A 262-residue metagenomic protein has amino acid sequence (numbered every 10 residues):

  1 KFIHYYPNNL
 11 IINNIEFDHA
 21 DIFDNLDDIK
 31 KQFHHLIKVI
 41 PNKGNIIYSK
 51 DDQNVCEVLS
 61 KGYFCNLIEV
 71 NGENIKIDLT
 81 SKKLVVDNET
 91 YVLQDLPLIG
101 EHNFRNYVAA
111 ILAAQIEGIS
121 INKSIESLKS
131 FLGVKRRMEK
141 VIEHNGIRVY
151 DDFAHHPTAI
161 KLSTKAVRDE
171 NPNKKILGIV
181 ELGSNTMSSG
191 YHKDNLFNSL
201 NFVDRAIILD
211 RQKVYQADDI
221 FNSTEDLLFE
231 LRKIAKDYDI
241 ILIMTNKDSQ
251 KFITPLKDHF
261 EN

Functional and structural regions predicted by a protein language model:
K1-D18, V55-L93, S130, R137 (+1 more regions): Extended acidic/charged loop-beta regions that coordinate divalent cations and stabilize anionic phosphate/carboxylate
K1-E57, P157-I160: Flexible active-site lid/hinge loop adjacent to a nucleotide/diphosphate and Mg2+-phosphate binding pocket
N8, I22, H34, K61-N66 (+1 more regions): ATP-dependent carboxylate-amine ligase
K50-N54, N71-E73, D210-V214, D248: Short, polar loop motifs at secondary-structure junctions
D51, I99-E101, H155, D248: Structured loop/turn residues at secondary-structure junctions
L93-G100, N145-D151: Short pre-catalytic strand/loop immediately N-terminal to key active-site residues, enriched for Gly-Thr
G100-N103, S199-L200: Active-site glycine/GP-rich loop and adjacent strand/helix microenvironment that borders small-molecule binding pockets
